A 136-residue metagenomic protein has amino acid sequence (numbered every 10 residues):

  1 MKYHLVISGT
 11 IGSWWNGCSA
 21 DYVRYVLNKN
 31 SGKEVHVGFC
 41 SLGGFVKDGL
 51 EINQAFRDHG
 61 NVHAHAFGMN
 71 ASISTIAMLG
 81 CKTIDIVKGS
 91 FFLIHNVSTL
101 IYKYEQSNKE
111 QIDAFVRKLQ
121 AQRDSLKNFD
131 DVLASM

Functional and structural regions predicted by a protein language model:
M1-Y25: STAS-typified acidic loop motif
K2, G32-E34, H59-N61: A general structural motif
K2-L5, K29-S31, L50: Generic detector of short, locally flexible boundary/turn motifs and exposed helical patches
I7, V37, M78: Terminal peptide-recognition signature
T10-G12, F39-G44: Short beta->alpha junction loops
R24-N28, Q54-R57: Surface-exposed alpha-helical segments enriched in charged/polar residues
V26-S41: A structural preference for short, pocket-lining loop segments at secondary-structure junctions
S41-M136: Conserved catalytic cores of soluble enzyme domains, especially glycine-rich substrate-binding beta-alpha loops
